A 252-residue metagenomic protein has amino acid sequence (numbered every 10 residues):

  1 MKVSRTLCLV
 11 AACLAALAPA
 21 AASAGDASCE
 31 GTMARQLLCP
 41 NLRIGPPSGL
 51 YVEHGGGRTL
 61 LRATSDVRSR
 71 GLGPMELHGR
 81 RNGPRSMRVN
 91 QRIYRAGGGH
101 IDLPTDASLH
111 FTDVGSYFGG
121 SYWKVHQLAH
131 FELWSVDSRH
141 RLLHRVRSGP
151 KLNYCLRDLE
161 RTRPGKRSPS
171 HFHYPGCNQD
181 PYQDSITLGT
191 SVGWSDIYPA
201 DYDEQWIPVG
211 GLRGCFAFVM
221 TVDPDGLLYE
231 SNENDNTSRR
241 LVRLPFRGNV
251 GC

Functional and structural regions predicted by a protein language model:
M1-T6: Positively charged n-region of N-terminal signal peptides that target proteins for export
C8-A18: Bacterial N-terminal signal peptides
A24-G79, N249-C252: Boundary/junction segments of secreted and surface-exposed precursor proteins
C29-G31, Q36, G73-H78, R139-R147 (+3 more regions): Beta-sandwich strand segments
L77-A129, R147-G149: Short coil-to-beta strand junction motifs in C2/discoidin
G97, E230-C252: Short beta-strand elements
L128-A129, D137-L212, D223, V250-G251: Exoplasmic/lumenal beta-rich domain surfaces
